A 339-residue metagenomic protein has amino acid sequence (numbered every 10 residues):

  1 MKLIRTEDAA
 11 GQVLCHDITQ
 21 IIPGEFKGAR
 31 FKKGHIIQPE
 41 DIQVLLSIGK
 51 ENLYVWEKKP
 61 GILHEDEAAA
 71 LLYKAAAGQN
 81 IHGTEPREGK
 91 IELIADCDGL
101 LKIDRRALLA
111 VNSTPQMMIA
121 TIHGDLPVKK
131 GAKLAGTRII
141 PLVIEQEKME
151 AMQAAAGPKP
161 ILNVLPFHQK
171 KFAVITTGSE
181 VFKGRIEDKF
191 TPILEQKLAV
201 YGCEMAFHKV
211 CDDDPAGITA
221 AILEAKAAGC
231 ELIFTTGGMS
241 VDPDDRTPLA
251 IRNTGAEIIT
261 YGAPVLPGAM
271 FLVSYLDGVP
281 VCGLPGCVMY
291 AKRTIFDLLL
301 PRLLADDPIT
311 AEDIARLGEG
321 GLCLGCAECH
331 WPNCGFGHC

Functional and structural regions predicted by a protein language model:
M1-E88: Short, low-complexity N-terminal leaders and the immediately following helix N-cap/first helix
E7-G11, A29, G83-P86, L126-V128 (+4 more regions): Solvent-exposed alpha-helices and their adjacent loops that cap or buttress functional pockets in soluble metabolic
A29, K33, E85, L100-M118 (+2 more regions): C-terminal terminal segments
K32, Q38, H123, P127-A132 (+1 more regions): Residue-level recognition of short, solvent-exposed, well-ordered loop/turn junctions that link secondary-structure
V55-W56, I81-P86, I144-Q146, E204-H208 (+1 more regions): Flexible, glycine/charged-enriched surface loops at secondary-structure junctions
K59-F167: Extended, charged alpha/beta regions that create polyanion-binding interfaces
P158-D213, G217: Glycine-rich phosphate/diphosphate-binding loop of Rossmann-like nucleotide-binding domains
S179, A206-G335: Short glycine/threonine-rich loop/turn motifs
